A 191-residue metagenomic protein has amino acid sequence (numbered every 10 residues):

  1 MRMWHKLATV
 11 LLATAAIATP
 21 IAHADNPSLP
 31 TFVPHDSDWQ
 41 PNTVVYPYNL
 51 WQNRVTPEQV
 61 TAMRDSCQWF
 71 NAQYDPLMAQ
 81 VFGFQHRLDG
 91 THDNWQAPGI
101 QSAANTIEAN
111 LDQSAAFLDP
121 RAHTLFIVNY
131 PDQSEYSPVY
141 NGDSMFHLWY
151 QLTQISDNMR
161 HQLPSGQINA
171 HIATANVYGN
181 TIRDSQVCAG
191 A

Functional and structural regions predicted by a protein language model:
M1-D25: Secretory targeting and sorting signals
M1-R2, S37, N49, C67 (+2 more regions): Short, low-complexity intrinsically disordered segments
D25-S66: N-terminal low-complexity, Pro/Thr/Ser-rich intrinsically disordered segments that act as propeptides or flexible
H35, W39, L152-A191: Extracellularly exposed regions in secreted/surface proteins, prominently low-complexity, repeat-rich
E58-S137, A170-G190: Alpha-helical segments in soluble extracytoplasmic regions
P138-I155: Membrane-inserting hydrophobic helices used for pore formation or membrane fusion
